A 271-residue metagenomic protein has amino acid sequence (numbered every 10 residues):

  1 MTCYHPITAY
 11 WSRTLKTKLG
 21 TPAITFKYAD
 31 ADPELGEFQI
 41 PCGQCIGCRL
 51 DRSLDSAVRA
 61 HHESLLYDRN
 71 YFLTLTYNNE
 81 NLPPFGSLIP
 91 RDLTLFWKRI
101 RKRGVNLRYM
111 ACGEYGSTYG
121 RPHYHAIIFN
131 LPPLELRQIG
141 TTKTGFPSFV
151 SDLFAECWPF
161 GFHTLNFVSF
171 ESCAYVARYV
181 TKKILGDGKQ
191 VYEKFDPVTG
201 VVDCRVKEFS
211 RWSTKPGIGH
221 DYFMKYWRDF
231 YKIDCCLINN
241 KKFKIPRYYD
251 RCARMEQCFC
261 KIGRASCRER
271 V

Functional and structural regions predicted by a protein language model:
M1-H61: DNA replication initiation on ssDNA origins
Y28-F38, G86-R91, K241-K242: A broad, low-specificity signal for short, low-complexity segments enriched in glycine/proline and polar/charged
A31, L50, N78-E80, L131 (+1 more regions): Generic structural motif
I40-G43, Y67-F72, N106, F160 (+1 more regions): Sequence-level motif detector for i,i+2 pairs with an aromatic at +2
G43, R91-T94, A174: A structural signal for well-ordered alpha-helical segments within the folded catalytic domains of diverse enzymes
I46, T74, M110-G113, I127 (+2 more regions): Residues in well-ordered beta-strands of folded domains
D51-T118: Signature for HUH/AEP ssDNA processing cores
V105, S117-P122, I128-R270: Conserved His + Asp/Glu catalytic blocks
